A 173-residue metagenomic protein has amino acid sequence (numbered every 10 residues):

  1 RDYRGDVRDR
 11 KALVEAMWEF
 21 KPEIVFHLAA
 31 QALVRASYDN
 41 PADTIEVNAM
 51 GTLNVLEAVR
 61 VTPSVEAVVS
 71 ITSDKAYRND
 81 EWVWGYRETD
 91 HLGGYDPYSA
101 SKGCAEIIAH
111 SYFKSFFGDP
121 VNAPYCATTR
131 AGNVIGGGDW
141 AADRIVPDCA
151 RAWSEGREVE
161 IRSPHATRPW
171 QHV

Functional and structural regions predicted by a protein language model:
D2-R8, V47, I135-D143, H165-V173: Substrate-binding strand-loop-helix patch in Rossmann-like NAD(P)-dependent oxidoreductase/epimerase domains
V7-V47: NAD(P)H-binding glycine-rich loop region in Rossmannoid oxidoreductase-like domains and their noncatalytic homologs
K11, E23, M50-L53, I107 (+1 more regions): Surface-exposed alpha-helical interface segments used for non-catalytic interactions
A12, N54-A58, W170: Conserved mid-core alpha-helix of short-chain dehydrogenase/reductase
A16-F20, A58, A152: CheY-like receiver
V25-Q31, V68-S73, T129-A131: SDR active-site strand-loop-helix element
D39-N54, V61, E66-A67, A76-V134 (+1 more regions): Catalytic helix-loop patch of NAD(P)-dependent Rossmann-fold dehydrogenases
F117, P147-V159, W170-V173: Alpha-helical substrate-binding/gating segment
